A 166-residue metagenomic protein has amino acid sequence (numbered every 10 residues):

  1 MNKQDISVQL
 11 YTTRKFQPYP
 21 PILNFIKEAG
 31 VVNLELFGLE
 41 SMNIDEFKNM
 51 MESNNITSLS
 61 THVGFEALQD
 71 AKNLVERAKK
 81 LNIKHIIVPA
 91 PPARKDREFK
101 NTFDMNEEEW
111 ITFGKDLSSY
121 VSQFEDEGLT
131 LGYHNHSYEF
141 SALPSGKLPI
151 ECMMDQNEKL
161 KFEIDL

Functional and structural regions predicted by a protein language model:
M1-H85, K161: N-terminal pre-domain/capping segments
T12, E40, H62, K84 (+3 more regions): Short, flexible active-site-adjacent loop segments at beta-strand->alpha-helix junctions, enriched in small/polar
P21, K72, N106-L117, P144-E151: Charged helix-capping and loop-helix junction motifs
I44, D96, S141: Glycine/Thr-rich phosphate-binding loops of Rossmann-like dinucleotide-binding domains
E46-S53, D116-F124, C152: Catalytic-core regions built around general acid/base machinery
Q69-V75, P92-E109: Surface-exposed, active-site-proximal loop segments in enzymatic domains
V75-P89, M105-Y133: Glycine/proline-rich, flexible active-site/cofactor-binding loop segments that harbor closely spaced acidic
D126-L166: Acidic/histidine-rich catalytic cores of soluble enzymes
